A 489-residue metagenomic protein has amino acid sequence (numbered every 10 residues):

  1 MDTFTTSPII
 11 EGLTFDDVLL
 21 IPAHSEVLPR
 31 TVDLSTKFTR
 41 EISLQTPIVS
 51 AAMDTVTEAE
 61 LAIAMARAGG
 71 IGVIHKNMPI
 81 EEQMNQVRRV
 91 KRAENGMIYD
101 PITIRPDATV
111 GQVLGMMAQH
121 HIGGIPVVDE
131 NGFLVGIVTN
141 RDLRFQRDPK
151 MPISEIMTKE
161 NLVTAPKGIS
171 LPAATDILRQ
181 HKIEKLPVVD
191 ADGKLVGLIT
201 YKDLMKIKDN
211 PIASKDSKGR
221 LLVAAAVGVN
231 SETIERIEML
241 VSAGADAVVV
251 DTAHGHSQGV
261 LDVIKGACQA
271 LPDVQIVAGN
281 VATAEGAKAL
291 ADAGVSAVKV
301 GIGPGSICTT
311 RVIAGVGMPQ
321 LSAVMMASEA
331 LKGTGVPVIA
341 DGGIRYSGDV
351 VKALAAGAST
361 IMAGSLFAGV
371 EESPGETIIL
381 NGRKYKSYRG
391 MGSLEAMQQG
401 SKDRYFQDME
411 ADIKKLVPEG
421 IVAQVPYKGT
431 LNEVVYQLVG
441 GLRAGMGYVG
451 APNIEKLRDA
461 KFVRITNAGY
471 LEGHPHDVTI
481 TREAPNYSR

Functional and structural regions predicted by a protein language model:
M1-H24, I104-R105, P166, A226 (+3 more regions): Alpha/beta catalytic cores of nucleotide-metabolism and tRNA/nucleoside-modifying enzymes
R30, P79-R88, Q146-K150, S170 (+6 more regions): Active-site-adjacent beta->alpha loops and helix N-cap segments on the catalytic face of soluble alpha/beta enzymes
R30-L44, A51-M53, E82-H120, V127-D129 (+5 more regions): Bateman/CBS regulatory modules and CBS-like beta-alpha motifs in cytosolic regions of diverse proteins
S43-S50, G96-P101, D216-A226, C268-A282 (+2 more regions): Short beta-strand/loop segments at the ligand-binding rim of alpha/beta enzyme cores
E60-I63, E235-A243, A282-V300, A340 (+1 more regions): Catalytic cores of alpha/beta
R67-E82, A245-S257, S296-A314, I344-I378: Glycine-rich phosphate-binding active-site loops on the catalytic face of alpha/beta enzymes
V73-N77, T103-I104, G124-P126, T164-A165 (+6 more regions): Catalytic beta/alpha-barrel core
I74-P79, I122, P126, F133-P149 (+4 more regions): Short beta->alpha transition motifs characteristic of CBS
